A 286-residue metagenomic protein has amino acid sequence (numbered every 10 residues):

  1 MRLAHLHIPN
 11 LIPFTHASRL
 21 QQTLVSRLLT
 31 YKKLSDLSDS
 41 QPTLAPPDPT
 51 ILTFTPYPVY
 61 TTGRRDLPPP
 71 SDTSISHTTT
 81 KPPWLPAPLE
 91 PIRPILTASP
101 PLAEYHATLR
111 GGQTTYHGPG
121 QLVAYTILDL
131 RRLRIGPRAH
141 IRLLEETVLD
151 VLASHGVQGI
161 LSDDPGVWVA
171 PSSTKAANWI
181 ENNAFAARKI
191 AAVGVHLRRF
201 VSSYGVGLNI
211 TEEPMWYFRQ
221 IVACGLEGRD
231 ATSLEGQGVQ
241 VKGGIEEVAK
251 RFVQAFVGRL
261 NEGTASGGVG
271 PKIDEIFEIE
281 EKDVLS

Functional and structural regions predicted by a protein language model:
M1-A184, K242-G243, D283-S286: N-terminal lobe of the biotin/lipoate ligase/transferase fold
A4-P9, I141-I190, V195-S286: Long, positively charged amphipathic alpha-helical accessory segments at protein N-termini or as interdomain linkers
